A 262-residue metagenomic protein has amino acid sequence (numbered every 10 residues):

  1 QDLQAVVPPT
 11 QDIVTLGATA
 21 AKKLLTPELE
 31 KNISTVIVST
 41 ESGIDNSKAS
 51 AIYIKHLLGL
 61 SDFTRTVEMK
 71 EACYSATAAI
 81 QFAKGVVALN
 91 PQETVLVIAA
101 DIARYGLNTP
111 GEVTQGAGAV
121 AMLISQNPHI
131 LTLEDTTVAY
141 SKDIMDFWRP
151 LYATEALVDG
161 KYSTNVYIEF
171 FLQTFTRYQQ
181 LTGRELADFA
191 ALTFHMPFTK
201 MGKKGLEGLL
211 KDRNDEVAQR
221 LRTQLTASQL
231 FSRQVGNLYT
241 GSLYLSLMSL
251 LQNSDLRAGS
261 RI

Functional and structural regions predicted by a protein language model:
Q1-I13, T109-E169: Condensing-enzyme catalytic core mediating Claisen C-C bond formation in acyl metabolism
D2-T15, E41-T94, K211-S242: Conserved catalytic cysteine-centered active-site region of acyl-thioester-dependent Claisen-condensing enzymes
A20-S34, L172-D188, L250-D255: Phosphate/pyrophosphate-binding loops at sites that engage ATP/ADP/AMP, CoA/4′-phosphopantetheine, polyphosphate
S34-S42, E68, L192-T193: Short glycine-rich or small-residue beta-strand-to-loop segments that form or flank ligand, phosphate, metal/Fe-S
I80-A139, Q173, S242-I262: Conserved beta-strand-centric core segments of catalytic alpha/beta enzyme folds
Y167-K211: Membrane-embedded hairpin module used as a gating/binding unit in multi-pass transport and secretion proteins
A190, F194, K204-D215, L230-A258: Long, well-ordered mid-to-C-terminal structural blocks that present hydrophobic/aromatic surfaces
